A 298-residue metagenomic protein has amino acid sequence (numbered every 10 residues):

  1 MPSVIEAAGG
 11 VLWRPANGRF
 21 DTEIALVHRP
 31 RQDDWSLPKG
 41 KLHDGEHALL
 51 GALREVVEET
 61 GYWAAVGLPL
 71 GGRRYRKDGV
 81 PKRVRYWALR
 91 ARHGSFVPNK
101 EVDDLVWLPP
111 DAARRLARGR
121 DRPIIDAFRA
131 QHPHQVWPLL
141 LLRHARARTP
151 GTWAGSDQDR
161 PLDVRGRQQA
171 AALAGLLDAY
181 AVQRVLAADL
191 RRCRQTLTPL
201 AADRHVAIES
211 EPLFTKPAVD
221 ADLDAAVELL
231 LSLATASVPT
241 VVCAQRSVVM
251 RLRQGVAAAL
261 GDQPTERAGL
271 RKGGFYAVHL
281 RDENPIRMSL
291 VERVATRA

Functional and structural regions predicted by a protein language model:
M1-L37, L139-H144: N-terminal strand-loop-strand
E6, P81-W87, P138, G274-Y276: Short beta-strand micro-motifs in enzyme catalytic cores
A16-T22, G79, E283-I286: Short, solvent-exposed loop/turn segments that connect beta-strands within catalytic domains and beta-strand-rich
R19-W63, W153-R160, R165: Conserved Nudix-box catalytic region and its N-terminal flanking loop in Nudix hydrolases and closely related
V27-Q32, S289-A298: Short, solvent-exposed aromatic-acidic interface loops
G40, G51, Q135-A221, M250 (+2 more regions): Active-site-proximal alpha-helix that buttresses catalytic centers in soluble enzyme cores
L42-L68, R73-Q131: Unchanged
V227-P285: Active-site-adjacent alpha-helix immediately C-terminal to a catalytic or transition-state-stabilizing loop
